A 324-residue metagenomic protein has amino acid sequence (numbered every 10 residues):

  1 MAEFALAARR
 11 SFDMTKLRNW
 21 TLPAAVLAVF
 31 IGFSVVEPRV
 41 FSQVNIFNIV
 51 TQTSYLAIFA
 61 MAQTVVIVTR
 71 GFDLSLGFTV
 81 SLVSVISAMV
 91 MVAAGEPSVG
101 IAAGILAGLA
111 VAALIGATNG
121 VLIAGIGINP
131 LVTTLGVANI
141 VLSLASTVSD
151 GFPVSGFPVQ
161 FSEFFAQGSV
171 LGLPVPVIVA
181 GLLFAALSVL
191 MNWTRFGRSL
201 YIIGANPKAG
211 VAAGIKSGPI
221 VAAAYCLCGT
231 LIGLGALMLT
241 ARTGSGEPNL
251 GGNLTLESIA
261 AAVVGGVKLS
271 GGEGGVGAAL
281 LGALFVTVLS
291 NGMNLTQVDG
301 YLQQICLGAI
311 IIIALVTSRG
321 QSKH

Functional and structural regions predicted by a protein language model:
M1-A60, P97-A103: Membrane-interfacial amphipathic/re-entrant helices at transmembrane-helix boundaries
S11-N19, Q43-I49, P97-A103, F164-I178 (+2 more regions): Interfacial loop-to-helix junctions that mark the boundaries of transmembrane helices in multi-pass membrane
L22-S34, Q63, L109-A112, A138-A145 (+5 more regions): Hydrophobic core segments of alpha-helical transmembrane domains in multi-pass membrane transport and ion-translocation
I31-G95, V121-I128, G266-V276, A309: Single transmembrane alpha-helix segments in multi-pass membrane proteins
G95-A138, L281-G282: Alpha-helical transmembrane segments within multi-pass membrane transporters and channels
G100-A107, A112-N119, L171-G246: Helix-loop-helix "hairpin" substructures at the membrane interface of multi-pass membrane proteins
I126, P130-W193, I220-A223, R242-G251: Transmembrane helix-bundle core of multi-pass membrane transporters and related energy-transducing complexes
I232, R242-G308: Transmembrane alpha-helical segments in multi-pass inner-membrane proteins
